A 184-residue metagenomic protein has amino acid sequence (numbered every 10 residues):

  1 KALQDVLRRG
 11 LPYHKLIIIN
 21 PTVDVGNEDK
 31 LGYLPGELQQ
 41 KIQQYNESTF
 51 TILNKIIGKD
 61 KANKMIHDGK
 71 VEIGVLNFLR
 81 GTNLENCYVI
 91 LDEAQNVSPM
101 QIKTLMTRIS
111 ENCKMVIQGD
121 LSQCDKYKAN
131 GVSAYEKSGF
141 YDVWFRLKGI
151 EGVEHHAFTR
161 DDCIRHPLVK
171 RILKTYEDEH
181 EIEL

Functional and structural regions predicted by a protein language model:
K1-L91, Q95-L184: Conserved helicase motor core of SF1/SF2 NTP-dependent helicases
